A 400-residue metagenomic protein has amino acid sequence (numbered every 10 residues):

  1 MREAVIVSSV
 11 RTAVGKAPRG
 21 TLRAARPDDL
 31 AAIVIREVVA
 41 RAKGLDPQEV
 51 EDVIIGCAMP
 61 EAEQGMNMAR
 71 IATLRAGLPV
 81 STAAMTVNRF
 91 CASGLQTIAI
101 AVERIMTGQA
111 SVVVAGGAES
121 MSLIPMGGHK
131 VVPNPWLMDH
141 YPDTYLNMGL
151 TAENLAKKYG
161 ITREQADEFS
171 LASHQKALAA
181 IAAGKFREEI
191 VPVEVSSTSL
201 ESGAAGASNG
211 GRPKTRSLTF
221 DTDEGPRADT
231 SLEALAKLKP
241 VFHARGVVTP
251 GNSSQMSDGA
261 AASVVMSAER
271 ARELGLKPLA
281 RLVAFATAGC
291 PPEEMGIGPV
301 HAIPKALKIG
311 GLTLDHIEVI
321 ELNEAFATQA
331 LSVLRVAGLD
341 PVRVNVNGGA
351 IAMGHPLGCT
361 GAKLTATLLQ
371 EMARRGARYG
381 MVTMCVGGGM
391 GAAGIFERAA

Functional and structural regions predicted by a protein language model:
M1-P27, L232-I297, H301, K308 (+3 more regions): Condensing-enzyme catalytic core mediating Claisen C-C bond formation in acyl metabolism
R11-A13, A24, D28-I33, G44 (+3 more regions): N-terminal extracellular/periplasmic Venus flytrap/periplasmic-binding protein-like
L22-V113, A118-P135, Y145, I190-P213 (+3 more regions): Conserved beta-ketoacyl condensing-enzyme motif
P27-K43, M68-A72, T97, M148-L155 (+5 more regions): Short, well-ordered amphipathic alpha-helical segments that serve as non-catalytic structural scaffolds within diverse
I55, T151, F186-E189, S197 (+1 more regions): Active-site pocket-lining segment
C57-S111, P142-L150, D229-Q255, V336-K363 (+2 more regions): Conserved catalytic cysteine-centered active-site region of acyl-thioester-dependent Claisen-condensing enzymes
V87-A118, A156-K185, A262-E269, L334 (+2 more regions): Active-site-proximal alpha-helical scaffold in enzymes
